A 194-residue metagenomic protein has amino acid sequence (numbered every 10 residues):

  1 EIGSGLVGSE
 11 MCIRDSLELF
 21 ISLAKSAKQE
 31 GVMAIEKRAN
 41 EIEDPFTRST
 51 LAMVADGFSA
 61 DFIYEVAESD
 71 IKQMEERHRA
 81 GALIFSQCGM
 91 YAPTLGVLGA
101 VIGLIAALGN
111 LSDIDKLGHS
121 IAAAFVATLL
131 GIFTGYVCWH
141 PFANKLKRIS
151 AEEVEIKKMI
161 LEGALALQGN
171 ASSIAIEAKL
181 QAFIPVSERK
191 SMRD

Functional and structural regions predicted by a protein language model:
E1-G8, C12-I13: Single conserved hydrophobic/aromatic residue that forms the stacking wall/gate of nucleotide- or nucleobase-binding
S9-E10, V32-K37, N144-S150: A ubiquitous short alpha-helical element
I13-P45, L165-K190: Acidic, Ser/Thr-rich low-complexity segments on the non-lumenal side of membrane proteins
S16-S26, S49, M53, G103 (+2 more regions): Solvent-exposed, amphipathic alpha-helical segments
F20-L98: Structured inter-helical modules in multipass membrane proteins
D70-I149: Helix-termination/interfacial motifs at the ends of transmembrane alpha-helices
K116-R189: Channel- or pocket-lining gating/hinge segments that regulate access to a cavity or pore
M192-D194: C-terminal membrane-proximal segments flanking the terminal transmembrane helix
